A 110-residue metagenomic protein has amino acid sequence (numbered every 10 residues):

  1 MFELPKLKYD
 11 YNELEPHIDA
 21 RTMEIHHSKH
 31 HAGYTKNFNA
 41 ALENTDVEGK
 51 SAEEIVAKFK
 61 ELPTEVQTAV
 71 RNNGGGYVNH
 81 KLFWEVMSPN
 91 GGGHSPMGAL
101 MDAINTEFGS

Functional and structural regions predicted by a protein language model:
M1-S110: Feature for soluble, non-membrane regions of globular proteins
